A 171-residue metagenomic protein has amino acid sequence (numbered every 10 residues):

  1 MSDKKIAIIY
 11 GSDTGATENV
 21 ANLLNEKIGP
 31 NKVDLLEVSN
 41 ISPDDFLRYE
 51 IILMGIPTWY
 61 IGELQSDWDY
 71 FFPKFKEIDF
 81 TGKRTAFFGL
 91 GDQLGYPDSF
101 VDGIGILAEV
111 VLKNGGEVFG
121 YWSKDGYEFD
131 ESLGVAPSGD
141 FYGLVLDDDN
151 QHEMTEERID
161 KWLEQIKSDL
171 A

Functional and structural regions predicted by a protein language model:
S2-K4, K27, N31, R48-A171: FMN-binding flavodoxin-like domain, especially the glycine-rich phosphate-binding loop
K5-L24: N-terminal beta1-alpha1 ligand-phosphate binding loop
A7, L36, D149: Short, flexible active-site loop motifs that bind/organize anionic cofactors or intermediates
I9, D45-F46: Terminal domain-initiation and capping elements
G11-T14, N40, T58: Short, surface-exposed acidic/glycine-rich loop or hinge patches that mediate macromolecular interfaces
N31-S42: A short beta-strand-loop structural module common to alpha/beta enzyme folds
